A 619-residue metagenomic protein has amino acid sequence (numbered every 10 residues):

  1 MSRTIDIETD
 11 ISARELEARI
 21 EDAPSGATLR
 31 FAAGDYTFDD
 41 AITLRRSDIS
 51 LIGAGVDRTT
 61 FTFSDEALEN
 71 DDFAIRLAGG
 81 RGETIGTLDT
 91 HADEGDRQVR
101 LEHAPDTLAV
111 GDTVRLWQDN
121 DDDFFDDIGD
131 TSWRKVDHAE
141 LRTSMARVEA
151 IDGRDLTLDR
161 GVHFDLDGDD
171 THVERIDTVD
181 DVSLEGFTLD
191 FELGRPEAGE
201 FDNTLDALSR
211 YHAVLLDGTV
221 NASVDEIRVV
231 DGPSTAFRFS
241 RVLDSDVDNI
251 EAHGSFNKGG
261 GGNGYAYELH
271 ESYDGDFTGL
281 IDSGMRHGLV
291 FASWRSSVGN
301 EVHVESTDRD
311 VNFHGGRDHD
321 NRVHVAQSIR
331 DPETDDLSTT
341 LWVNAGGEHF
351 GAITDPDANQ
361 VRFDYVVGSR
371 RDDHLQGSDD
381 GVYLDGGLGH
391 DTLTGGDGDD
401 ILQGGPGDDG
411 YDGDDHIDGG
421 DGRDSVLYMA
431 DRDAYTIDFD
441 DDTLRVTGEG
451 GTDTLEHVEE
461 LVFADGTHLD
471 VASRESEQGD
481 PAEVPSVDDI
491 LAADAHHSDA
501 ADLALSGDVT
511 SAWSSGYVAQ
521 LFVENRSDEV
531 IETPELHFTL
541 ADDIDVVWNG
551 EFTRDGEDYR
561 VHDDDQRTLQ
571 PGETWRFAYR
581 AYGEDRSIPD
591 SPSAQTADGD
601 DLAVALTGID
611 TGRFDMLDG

Functional and structural regions predicted by a protein language model:
T9-E17, P24-I49, A54-L68, N120-S144 (+1 more regions): N-terminal extracellular ligand-recognition/capping segment immediately after the signal peptide
T9-R14, S50-G95, H103, T157-D169 (+4 more regions): Right-handed parallel beta-helix/beta-spiral solenoid domain characteristic of secreted/periplasmic
L16-D22, T37-R46, L51, F61 (+10 more regions): Short, T/G/N/S-enriched strand-turn elements that build extracellular solenoid repeat scaffolds
R30, T37, T43, I52 (+21 more regions): Extracellular beta-strand solenoid repeats
A41-R45, R58-G79, E174-T178, P196-E200 (+8 more regions): Glycine-rich beta-solenoid repeat tracts in large extracellular/virion proteins
D48, D57, D180-F191, V220-D231 (+8 more regions): Right-handed parallel beta-helix
D372, Q376, D380-H457, H468-L491: Acidic, glycine-rich calcium-binding repeat modules characteristic of RTX/beta-roll and related beta-solenoid repeat
R580-F614: Terminal connector regions
